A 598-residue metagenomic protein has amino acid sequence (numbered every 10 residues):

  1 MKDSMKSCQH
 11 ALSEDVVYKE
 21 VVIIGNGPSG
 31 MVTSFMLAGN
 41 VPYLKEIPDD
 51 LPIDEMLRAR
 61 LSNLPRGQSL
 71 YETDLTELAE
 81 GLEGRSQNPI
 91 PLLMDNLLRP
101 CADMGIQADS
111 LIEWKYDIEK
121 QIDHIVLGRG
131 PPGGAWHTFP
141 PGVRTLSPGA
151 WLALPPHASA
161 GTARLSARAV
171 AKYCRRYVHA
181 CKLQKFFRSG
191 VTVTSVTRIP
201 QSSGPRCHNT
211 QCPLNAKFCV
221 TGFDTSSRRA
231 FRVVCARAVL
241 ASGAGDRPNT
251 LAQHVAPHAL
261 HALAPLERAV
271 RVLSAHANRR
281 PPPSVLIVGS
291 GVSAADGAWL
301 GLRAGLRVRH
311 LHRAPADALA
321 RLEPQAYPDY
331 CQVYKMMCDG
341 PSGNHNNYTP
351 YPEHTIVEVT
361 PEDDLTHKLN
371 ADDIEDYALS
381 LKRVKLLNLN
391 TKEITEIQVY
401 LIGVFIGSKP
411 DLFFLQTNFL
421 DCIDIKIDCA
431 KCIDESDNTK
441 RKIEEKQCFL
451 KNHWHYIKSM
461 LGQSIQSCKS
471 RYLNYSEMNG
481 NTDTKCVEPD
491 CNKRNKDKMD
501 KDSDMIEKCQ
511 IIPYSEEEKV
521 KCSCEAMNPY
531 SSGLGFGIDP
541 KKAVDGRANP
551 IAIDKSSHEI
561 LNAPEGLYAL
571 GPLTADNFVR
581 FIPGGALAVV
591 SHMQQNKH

Functional and structural regions predicted by a protein language model:
M1-V21, M36-D103, R229-F231, G245-L273: Extreme N-terminal leader/targeting segments of oxidoreductases
K2-H10, S166, Y173, L240-A304 (+3 more regions): Glycine-rich dinucleotide-binding loop and its adjacent helix/turn
V16-D49, P91-I125, V292-L302: N-terminal Rossmann-like FAD-binding beta1-loop-alpha1 element of flavoenzymes
P28, N562-H598: A conserved FAD-binding loop/helix module that cradles the flavin
P48-A102, I112-R176, L311, P315 (+1 more regions): Glycine-rich active-site loop/strand segments that organize a redox cofactor
P140-T145, D424-C491, D502-Y568: FAD-binding beta-loop-beta segment adjacent to the flavin cofactor pocket
G161-G245, V357-L387, Q398-G403: Feature captures the FAD/FMN-dependent oxidoreductase FAD-binding
L306-D434, S476-K508, K521: A Rossmann-like FAD-binding core segment of flavoenzymes
